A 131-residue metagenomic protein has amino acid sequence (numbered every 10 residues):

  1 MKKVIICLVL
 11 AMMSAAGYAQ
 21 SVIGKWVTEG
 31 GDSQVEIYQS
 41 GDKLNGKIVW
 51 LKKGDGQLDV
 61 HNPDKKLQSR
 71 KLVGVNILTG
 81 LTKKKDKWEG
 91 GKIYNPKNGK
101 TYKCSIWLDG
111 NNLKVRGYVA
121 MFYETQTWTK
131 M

Functional and structural regions predicted by a protein language model:
I5, M12-A19: Sec/Tat signal peptide C-region and signal peptidase I cleavage site
C7-L8, K25-V27: Short helix-onset patch at the extreme N-terminus, typifying the N->h transition of secretory signal peptides
G17-K25, Y123: N-terminal helix-cap/turn-to-beta initiation motif at the start of protein domains
I23, E29-Y94, Y102: Central antiparallel beta-sheet cores of small beta-barrel/beta-sandwich binding domains
N95-I106, N112-A120, E124: Short, exposed beta-strand-loop hairpins at the edges of beta-sheets in extracellular/periplasmic proteins
